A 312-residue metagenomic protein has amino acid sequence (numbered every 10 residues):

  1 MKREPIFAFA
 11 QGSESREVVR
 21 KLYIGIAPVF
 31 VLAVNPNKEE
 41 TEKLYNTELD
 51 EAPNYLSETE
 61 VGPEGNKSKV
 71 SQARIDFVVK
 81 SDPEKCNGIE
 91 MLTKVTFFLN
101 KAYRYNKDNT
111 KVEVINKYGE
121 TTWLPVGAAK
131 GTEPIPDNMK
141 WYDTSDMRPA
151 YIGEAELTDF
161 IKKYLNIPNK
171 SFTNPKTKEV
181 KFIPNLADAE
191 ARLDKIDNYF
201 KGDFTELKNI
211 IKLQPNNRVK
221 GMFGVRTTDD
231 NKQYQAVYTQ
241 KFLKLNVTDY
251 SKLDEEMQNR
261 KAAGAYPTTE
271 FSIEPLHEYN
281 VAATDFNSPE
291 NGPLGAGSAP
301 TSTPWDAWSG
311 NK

Functional and structural regions predicted by a protein language model:
M1-K312: Short beta-rich binding modules
